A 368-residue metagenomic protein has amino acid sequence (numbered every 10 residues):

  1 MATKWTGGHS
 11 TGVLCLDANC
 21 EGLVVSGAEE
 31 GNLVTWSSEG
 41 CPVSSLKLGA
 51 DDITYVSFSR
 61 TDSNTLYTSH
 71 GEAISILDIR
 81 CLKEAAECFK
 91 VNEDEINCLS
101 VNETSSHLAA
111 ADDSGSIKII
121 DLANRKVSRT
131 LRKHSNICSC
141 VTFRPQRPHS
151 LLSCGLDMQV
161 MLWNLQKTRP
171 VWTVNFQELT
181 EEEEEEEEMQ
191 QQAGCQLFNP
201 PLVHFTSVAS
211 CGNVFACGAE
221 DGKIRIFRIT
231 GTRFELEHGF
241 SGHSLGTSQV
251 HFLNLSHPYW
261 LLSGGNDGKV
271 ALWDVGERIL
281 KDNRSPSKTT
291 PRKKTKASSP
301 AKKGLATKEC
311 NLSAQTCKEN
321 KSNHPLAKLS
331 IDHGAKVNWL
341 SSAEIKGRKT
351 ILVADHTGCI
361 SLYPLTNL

Functional and structural regions predicted by a protein language model:
M1-S10, G40, E187-Q190, T316-L329: A short helix->beta-strand "capping" segment at the edge of beta-propeller domains
T3-G8, V43-G49, A86-V91, S128-K133 (+5 more regions): Short C-terminal beta-strands that terminate individual repeats in beta-propeller domains, predominantly WD40 blades
S10-D17, D51-F58, F89, E93-V101 (+6 more regions): Canonical WD40 repeat/beta-propeller blade segments in eukaryotic WD-repeat proteins
L16-G22, V56-S63, L99-S106, A111 (+7 more regions): Loop/turn segments within WD40 beta-propeller blades
G27-E30, T68-E72, T104, A110-S114 (+5 more regions): Conserved strand-to-loop turn within each blade of WD40 beta-propeller repeats
L33-S37, I74-D78, I117-D121, V160-L165 (+4 more regions): WD40-repeat beta-propellers
E237-H251, K288-E344: Conserved blade-ending motifs and adjacent loop-strand segments that build the rim/top face of beta-propeller domains
W339-L368: Blade-level signature of beta-propeller repeat domains, shared across WD40, Kelch, NHL, RCC1 and BNR/Asp-box propellers
